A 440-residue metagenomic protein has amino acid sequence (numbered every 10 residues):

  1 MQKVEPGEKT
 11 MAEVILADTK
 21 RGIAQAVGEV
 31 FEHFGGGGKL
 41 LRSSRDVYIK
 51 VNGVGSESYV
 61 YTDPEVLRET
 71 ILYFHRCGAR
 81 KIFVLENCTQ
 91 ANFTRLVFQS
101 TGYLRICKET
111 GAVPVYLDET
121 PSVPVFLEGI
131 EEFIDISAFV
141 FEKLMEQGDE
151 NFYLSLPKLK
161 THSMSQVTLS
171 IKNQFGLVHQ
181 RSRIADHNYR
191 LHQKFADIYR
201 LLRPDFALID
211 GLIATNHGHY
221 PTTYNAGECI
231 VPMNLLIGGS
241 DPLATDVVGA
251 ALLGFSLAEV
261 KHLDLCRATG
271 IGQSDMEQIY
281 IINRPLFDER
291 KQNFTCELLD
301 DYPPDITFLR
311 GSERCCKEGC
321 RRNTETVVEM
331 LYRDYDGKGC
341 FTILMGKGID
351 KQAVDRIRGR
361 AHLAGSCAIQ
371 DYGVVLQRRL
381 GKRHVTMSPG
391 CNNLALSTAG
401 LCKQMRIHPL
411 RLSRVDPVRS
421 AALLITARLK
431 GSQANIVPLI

Functional and structural regions predicted by a protein language model:
M1-I440: N-terminal and secondary-structure boundary signal
